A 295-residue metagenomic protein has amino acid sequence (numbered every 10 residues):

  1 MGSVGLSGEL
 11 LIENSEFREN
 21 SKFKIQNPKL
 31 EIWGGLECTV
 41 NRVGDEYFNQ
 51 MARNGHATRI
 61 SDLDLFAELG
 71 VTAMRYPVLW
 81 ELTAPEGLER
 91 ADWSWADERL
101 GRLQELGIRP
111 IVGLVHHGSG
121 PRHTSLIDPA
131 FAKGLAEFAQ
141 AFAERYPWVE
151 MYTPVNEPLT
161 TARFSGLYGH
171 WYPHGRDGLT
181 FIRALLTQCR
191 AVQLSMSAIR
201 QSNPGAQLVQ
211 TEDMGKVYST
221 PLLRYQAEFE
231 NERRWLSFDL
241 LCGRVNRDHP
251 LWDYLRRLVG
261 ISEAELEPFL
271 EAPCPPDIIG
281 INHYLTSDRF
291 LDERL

Functional and structural regions predicted by a protein language model:
M1, G8-L30: Short, basic, low-complexity termini and linkers enriched in Ser/Thr/Gly/Pro that act as targeting/leader peptides
G2-G8, L30-W33, D97-L295: Active-site region of glycoside hydrolase catalytic domains
S7, N27-M51, P77-L79, V115-R122: N-terminal small/glycine-rich loop or linker at the start of catalytic domains across soluble metabolic enzymes
E31-T58, D62, E228-W235, E293-L295: Glycan-binding loop/region signatures in secreted carbohydrate-active enzymes
F48-Q50, P85-G87, S125-L126, R183: Short, contiguous strand/loop micro-motifs
Q50-L69, G87-R102, L106, P129-E137: Aromatic- and glycine-enriched glycan-recognition loops and surfaces that form the carbohydrate-binding subsites
A52-T58, E81-S94, L159-T161, G215-Y218 (+1 more regions): Acidic-and-aromatic substrate-binding clefts and catalytic sites of carbohydrate-active enzymes
A57-L79, C274-I279: Catalytic domains of carbohydrate-active enzymes, especially glycoside hydrolases
